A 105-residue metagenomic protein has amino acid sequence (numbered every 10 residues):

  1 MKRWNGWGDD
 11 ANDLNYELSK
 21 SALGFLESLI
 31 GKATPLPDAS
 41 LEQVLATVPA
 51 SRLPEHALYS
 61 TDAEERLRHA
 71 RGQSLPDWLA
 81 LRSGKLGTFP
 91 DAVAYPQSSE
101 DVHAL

Functional and structural regions predicted by a protein language model:
M1-L105: Noncatalytic alpha-helical scaffold of FAD-dependent oxidoreductases
